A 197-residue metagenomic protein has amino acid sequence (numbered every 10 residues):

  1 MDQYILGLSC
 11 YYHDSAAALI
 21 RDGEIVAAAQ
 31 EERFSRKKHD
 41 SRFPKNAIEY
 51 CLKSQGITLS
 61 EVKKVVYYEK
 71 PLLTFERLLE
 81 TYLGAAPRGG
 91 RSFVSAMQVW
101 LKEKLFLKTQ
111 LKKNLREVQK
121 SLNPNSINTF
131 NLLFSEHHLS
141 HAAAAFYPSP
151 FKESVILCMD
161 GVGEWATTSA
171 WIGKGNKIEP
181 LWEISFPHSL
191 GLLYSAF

Functional and structural regions predicted by a protein language model:
M1-A196: Short acidic/glycine-rich loops and adjacent helix/strand connectors that line catalytic pockets where negatively
